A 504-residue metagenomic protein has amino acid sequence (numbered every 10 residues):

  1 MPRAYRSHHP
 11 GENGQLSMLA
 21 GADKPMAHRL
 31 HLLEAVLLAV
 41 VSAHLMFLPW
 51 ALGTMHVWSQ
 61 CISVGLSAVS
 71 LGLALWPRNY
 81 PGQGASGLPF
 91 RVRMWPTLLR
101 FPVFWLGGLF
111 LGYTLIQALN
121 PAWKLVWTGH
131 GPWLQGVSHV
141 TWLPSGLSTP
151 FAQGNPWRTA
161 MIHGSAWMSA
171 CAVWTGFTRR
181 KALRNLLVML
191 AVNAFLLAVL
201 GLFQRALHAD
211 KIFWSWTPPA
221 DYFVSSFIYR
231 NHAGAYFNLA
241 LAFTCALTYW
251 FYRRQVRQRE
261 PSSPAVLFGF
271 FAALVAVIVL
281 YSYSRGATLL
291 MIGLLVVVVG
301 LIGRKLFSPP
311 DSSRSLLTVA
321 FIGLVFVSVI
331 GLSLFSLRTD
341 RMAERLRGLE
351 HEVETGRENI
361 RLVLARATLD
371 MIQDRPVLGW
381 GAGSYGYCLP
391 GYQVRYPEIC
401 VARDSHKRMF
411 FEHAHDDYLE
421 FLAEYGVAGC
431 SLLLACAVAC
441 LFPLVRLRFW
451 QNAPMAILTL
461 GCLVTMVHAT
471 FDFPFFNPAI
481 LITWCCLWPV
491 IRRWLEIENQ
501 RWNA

Functional and structural regions predicted by a protein language model:
M1-V192, L247-G269, V296-F326, R492-A504: Transmembrane signal-anchor hairpin modules in multi-pass inner-membrane enzymes, especially those that act on
S42-L48, M168-S169, F271-V277, G461-A469: Hydrophobic, membrane-inserted alpha-helices
L48-M55, Y229, L280-Y281, Y418-Y425 (+1 more regions): Membrane helix-loop boundary segments at the extracytoplasmic
V64-L71, L241-T244, T288-I302, A437-C440 (+1 more regions): Hydrophobic transmembrane alpha-helices of multi-pass, membrane-embedded glycosylation machinery
G112, N120, V199, Q204-H208 (+6 more regions): A membrane-periplasm/extracellular boundary helix in multi-pass inner-membrane enzymes that assemble envelope glycans
A122-Q153, A209-V224, A343-L362, R366 (+2 more regions): Interfacial juxtamembrane loops and adjacent helix segments that form the catalytic/substrate-binding surfaces
L197, D210-L247, G286, D417-F421: Membrane-interface segments at transmembrane-helix junctions in multi-pass inner-membrane proteins
V427-I457: Hydrophobic transmembrane alpha-helices and their immediate junctions
